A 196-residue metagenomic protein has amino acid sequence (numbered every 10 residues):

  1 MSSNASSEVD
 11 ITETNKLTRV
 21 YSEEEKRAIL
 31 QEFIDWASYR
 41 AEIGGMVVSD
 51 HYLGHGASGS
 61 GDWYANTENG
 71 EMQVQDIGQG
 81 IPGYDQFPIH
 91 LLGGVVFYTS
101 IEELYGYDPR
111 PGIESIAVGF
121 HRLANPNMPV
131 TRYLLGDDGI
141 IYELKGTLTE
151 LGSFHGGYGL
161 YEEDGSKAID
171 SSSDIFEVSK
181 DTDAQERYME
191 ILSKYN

Functional and structural regions predicted by a protein language model:
S3-N196: Mature, Sec-exported extracytoplasmic domains of Gram-positive
